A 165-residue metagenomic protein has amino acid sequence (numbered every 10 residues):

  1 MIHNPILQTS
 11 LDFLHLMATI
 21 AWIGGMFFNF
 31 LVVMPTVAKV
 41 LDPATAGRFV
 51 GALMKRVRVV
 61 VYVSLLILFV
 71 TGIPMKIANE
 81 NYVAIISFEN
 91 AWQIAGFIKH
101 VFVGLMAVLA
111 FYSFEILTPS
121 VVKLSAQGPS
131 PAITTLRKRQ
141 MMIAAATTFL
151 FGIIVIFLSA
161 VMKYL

Functional and structural regions predicted by a protein language model:
M1-L165: Polytopic transmembrane helical bundles with strong interfacial aromatic enrichment
